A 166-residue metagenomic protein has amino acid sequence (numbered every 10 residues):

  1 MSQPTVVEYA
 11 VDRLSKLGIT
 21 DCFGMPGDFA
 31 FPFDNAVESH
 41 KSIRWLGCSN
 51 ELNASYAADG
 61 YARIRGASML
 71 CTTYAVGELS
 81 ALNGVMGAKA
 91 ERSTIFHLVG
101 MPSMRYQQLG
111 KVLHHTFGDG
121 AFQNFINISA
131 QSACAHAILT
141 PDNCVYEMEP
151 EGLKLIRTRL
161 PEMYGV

Functional and structural regions predicted by a protein language model:
M1-V166: N-terminal alpha/beta PP-like core and its mobile active-site loop of ThDP/TPP-dependent enzymes
